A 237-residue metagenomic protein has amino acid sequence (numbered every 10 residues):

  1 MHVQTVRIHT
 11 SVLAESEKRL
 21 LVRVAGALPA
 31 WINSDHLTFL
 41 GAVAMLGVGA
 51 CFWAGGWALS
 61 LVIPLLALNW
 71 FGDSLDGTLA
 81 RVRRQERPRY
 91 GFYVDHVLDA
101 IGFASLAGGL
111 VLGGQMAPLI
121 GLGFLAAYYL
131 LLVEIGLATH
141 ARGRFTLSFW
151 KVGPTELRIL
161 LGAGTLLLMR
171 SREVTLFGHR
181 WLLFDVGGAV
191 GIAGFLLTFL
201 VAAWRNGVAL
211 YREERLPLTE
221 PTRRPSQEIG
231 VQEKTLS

Functional and structural regions predicted by a protein language model:
M1-P64, G109-S237: Hydrophobic alpha-helical transmembrane segments
P64-G108, E134-A138, W204-V208: Acidic (Asp/Glu-rich) catalytic motifs at the cytosolic membrane interface
